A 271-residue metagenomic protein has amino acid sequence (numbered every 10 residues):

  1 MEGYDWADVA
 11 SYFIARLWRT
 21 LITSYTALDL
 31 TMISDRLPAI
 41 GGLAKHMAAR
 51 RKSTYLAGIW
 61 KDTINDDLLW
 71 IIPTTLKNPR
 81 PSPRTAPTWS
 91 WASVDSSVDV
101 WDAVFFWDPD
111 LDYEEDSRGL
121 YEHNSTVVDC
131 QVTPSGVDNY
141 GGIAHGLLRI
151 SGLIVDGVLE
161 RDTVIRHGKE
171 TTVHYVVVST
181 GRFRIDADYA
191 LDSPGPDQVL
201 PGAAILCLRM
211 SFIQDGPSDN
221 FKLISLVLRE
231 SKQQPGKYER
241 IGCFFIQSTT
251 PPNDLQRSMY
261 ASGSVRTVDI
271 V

Functional and structural regions predicted by a protein language model:
M1-V271: Acidic/Ser/Thr/Pro-rich low-complexity tail/linker regions in eukaryotic proteins
